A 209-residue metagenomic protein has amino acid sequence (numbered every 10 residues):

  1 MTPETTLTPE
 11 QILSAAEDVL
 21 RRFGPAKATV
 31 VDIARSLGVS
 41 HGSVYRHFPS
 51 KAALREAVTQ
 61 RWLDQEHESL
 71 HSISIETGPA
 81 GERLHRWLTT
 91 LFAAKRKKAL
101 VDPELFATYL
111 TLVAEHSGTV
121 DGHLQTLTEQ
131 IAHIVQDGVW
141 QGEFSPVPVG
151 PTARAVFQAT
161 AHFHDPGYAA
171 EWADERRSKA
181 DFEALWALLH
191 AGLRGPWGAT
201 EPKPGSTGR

Functional and structural regions predicted by a protein language model:
T2, R86, K97, Q125-W140 (+1 more regions): C-terminal peripheral helix-coil segments that are non-catalytic and often amphipathic
P3, R22-A28, E143-V147: Short, charged helix-capping/linker segments at alpha-helix termini
Q11, A15, V19-A53, A57 (+1 more regions): Helix-turn-helix
A15-V19, T90, A94, A159: Short amphipathic alpha-helical elements of helix-turn-helix/winged-helix folds
K51, V58, W62, E66 (+5 more regions): Hydrophobic/aromatic residues within well-ordered alpha-helical segments
A57, R61, H71-L100, T152-V156 (+3 more regions): Hydrophobic alpha-helical connector segments
D64-H67, A114-Q141, G150-R154, A180: Amphipathic alpha-helical packing segments from all-alpha helical-bundle domains
R83-R86, K95-E115, D165-A169: Amphipathic alpha-helical segments used for helix-helix packing
